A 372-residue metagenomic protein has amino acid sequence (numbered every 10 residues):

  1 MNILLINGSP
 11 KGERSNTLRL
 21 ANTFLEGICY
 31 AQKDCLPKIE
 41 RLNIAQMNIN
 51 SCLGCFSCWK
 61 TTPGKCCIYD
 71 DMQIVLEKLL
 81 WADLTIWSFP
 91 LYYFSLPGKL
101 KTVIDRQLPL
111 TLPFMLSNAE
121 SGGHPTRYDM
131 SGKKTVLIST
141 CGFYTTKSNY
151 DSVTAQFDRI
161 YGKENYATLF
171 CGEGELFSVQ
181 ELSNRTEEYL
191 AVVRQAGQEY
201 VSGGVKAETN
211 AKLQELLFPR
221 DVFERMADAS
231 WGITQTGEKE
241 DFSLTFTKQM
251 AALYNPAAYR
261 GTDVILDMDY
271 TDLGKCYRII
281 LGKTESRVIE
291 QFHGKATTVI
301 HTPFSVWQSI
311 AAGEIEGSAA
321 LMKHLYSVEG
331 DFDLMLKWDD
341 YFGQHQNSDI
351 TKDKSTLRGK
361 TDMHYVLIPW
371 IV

Functional and structural regions predicted by a protein language model:
M1-L112, E187-E238: N-terminal beta1-alpha1-beta2 submodule of the flavodoxin-like/Rossmannoid cofactor-binding fold
G8, I44, T140-G142, C171: Cofactor-binding loop segments of dinucleotide-utilizing enzymes, especially the Rossmann-like FAD- and NAD(P)+-binding
K99, L112-E164: Short, glycine-/small-residue-rich phosphate/pyrophosphate-handling segment
S117-E120, G204-F218, T351-G359: Short, flexible loop/turn segments with low-complexity composition
Y166-E173: Beta-strand-loop-alpha "switch" segments that mediate conformational coupling across diverse proteins
E175-Q180: A short acidic, helix-capping loop that chelates divalent metal ions and anchors anionic groups
W231-V372: Feature captures hydrophobic
